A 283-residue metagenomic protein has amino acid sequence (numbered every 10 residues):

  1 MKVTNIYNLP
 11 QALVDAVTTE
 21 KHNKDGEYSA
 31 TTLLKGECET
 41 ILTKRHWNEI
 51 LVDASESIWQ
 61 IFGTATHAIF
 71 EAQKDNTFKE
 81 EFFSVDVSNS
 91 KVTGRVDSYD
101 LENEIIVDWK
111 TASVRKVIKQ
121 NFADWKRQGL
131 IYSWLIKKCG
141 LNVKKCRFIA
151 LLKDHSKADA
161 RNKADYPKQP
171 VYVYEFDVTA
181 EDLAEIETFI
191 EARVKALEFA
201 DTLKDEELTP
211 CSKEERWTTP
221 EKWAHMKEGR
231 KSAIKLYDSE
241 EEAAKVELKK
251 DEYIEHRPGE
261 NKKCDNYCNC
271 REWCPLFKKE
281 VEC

Functional and structural regions predicted by a protein language model:
M1-I106, S113-K126, K137, A158-P167 (+1 more regions): Metal-dependent nuclease catalytic cores that hydrolyze phosphodiester bonds in DNA/RNA, characterized by
M1-Y7, L135-C283: Metal-dependent nuclease catalytic regions and adjoining charged, substrate-binding loops involved in nucleic-acid end
D108-T111, A150: Residue-level recognition of conserved beta-strand positions in structured domain cores
